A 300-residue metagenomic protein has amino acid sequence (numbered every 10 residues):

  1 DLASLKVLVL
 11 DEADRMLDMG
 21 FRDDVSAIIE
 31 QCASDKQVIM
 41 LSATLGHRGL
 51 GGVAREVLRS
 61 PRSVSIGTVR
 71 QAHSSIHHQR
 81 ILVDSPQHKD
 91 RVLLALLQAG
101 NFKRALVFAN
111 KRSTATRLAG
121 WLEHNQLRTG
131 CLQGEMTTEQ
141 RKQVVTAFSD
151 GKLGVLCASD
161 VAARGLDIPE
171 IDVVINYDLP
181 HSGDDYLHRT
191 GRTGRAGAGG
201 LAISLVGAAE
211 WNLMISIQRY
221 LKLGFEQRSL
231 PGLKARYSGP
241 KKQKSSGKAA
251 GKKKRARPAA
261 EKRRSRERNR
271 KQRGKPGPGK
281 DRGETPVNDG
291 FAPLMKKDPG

Functional and structural regions predicted by a protein language model:
D1-S238: Conserved helicase RecA-like core
D150, R228, G232-G300: Basic Arg/Gly/Lys-rich low-complexity intrinsically disordered segments
